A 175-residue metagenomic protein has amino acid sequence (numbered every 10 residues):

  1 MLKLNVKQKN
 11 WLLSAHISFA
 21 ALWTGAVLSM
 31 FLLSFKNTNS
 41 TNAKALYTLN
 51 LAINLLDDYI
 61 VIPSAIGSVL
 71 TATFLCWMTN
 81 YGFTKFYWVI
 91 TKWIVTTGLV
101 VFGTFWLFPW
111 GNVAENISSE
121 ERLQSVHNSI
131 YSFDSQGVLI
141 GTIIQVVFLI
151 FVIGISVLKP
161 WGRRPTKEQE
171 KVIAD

Functional and structural regions predicted by a protein language model:
M1-D175: Polytopic transmembrane helical bundles with strong interfacial aromatic enrichment
